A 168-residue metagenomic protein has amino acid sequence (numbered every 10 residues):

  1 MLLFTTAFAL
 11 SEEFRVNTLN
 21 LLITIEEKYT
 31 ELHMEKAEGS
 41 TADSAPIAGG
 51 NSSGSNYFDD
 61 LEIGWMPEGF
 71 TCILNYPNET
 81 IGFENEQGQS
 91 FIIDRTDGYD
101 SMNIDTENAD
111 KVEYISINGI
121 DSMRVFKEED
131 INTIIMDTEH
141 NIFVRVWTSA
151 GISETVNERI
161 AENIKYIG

Functional and structural regions predicted by a protein language model:
M1-A37: Membrane-interface helical sensory segment of bacterial ECF anti-sigma factor regulators
E35-E38, N118-I120, K127-N132, I152-E154 (+1 more regions): Low-complexity, flexible helical/coil segments
S40-N132, D137-E139: Short, solvent-exposed recognition patches
H140-G168: Surface-exposed amphipathic alpha-helical segments
